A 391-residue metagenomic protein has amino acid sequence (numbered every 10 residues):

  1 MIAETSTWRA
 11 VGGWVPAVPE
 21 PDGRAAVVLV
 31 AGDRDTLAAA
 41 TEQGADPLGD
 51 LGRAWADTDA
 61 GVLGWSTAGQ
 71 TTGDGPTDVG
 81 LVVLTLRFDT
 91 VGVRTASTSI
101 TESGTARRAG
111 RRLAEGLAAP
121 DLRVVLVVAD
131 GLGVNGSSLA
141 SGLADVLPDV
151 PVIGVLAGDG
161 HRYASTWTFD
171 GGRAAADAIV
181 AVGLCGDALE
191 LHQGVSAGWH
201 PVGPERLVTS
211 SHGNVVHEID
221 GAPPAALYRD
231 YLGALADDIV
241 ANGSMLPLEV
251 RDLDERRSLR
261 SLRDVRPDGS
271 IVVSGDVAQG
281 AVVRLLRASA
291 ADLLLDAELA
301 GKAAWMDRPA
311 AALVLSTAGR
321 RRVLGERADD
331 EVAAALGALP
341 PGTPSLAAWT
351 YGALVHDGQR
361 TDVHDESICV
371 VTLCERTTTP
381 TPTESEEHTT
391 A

Functional and structural regions predicted by a protein language model:
M1-A338, T343, A348-A391: Small-residue-enriched flexible segments
